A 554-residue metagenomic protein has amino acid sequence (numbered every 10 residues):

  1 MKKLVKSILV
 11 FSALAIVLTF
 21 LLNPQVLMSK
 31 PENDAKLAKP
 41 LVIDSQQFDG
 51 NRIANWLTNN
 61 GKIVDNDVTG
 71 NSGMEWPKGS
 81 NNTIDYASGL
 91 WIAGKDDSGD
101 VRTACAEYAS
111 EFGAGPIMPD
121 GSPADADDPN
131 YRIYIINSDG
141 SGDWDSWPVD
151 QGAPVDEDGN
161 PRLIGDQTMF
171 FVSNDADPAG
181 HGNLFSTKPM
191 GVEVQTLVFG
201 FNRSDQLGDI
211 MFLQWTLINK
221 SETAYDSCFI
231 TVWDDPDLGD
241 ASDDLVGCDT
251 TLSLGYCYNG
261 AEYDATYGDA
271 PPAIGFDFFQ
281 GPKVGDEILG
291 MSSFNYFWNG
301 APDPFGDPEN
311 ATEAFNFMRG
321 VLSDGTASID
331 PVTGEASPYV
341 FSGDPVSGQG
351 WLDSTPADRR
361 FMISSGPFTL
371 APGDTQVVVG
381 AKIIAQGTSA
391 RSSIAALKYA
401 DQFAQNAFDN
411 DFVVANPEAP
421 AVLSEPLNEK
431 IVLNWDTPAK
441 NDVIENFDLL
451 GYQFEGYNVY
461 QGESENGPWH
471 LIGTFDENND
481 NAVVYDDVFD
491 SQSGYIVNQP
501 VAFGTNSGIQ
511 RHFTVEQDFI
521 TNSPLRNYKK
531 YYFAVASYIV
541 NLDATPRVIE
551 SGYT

Functional and structural regions predicted by a protein language model:
M1-E32: Bacterial Sec-dependent N-terminal signal peptides
V26-T554: Extracellular/surface-associated beta-sandwich interaction domains
